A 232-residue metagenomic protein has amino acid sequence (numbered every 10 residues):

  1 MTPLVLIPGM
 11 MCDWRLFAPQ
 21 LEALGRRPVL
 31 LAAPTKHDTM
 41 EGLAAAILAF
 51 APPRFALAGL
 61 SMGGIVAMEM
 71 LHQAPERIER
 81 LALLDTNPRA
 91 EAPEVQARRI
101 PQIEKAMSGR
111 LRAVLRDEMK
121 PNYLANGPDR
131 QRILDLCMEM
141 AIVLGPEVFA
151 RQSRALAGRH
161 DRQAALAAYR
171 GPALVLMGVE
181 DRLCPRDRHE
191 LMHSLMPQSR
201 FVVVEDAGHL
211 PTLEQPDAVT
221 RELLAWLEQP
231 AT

Functional and structural regions predicted by a protein language model:
M1-A46, L60: Conserved HGGG/HGGXW glycine-rich cap/lid loop of the alpha/beta-hydrolase fold
G59-G63, A67: Gly/Ala-rich beta-loop-alpha elbow adjacent to hydrolase catalytic centers
H72-Q73, R77-D117: Flexible "cap/lid" loop of the alpha/beta hydrolase fold
E91-E94, R110-A168: Conserved alpha/beta-hydrolase catalytic His-Asp/Glu region
Y169, V175-M177, D181: Short beta-strand/loop motif that positions the catalytic acidic residue of the alpha/beta-hydrolase fold
G171, P185-S194: Short alpha-helix in the alpha/beta-hydrolase fold that links the catalytic acid
E190-H209: Catalytic histidine neighborhood in serine/cysteine hydrolases with alpha/beta-hydrolase-type architecture
A207-T220: Catalytic histidine-centered segment of alpha/beta-hydrolase-like enzymes
